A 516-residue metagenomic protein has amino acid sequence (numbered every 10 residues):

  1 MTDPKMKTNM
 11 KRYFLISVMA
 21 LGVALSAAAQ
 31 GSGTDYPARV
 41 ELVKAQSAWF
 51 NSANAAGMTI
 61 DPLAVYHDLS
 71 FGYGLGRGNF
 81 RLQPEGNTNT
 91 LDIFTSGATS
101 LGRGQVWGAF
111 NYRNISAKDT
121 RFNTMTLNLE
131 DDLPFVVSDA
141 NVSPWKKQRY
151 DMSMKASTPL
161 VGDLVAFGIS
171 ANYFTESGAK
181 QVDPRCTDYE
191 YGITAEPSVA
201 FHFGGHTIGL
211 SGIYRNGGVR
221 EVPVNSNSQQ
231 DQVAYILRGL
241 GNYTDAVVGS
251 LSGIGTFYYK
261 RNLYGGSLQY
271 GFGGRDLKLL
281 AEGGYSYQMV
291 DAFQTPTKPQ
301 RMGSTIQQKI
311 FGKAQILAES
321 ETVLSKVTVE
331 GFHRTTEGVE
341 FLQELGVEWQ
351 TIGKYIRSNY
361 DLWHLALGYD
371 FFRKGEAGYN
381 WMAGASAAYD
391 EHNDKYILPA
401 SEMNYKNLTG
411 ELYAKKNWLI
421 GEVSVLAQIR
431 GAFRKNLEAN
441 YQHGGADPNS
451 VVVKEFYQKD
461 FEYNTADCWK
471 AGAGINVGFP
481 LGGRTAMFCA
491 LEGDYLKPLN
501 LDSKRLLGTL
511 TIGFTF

Functional and structural regions predicted by a protein language model:
L25-T120, L133: N-terminal, post-signal peptide beta-strand-biased segments of exported outer-membrane/organellar beta-barrel and other
S32, K504-F516: Outer-membrane beta-barrel "beta-signal"
L63-H67, G102-G108, D163-F167, G204-I208 (+7 more regions): Outer-envelope beta-barrel architecture signal
H67-L75, G108-N114, I169-T175, L210-N216 (+8 more regions): Transmembrane beta-barrel strands of outer-membrane/channel proteins
G78-P84, D119-M125, G178-C186, E221-N227 (+8 more regions): Outer-membrane beta-barrel translocator domains and adjoining extracellular loop/strand segments of Gram-negative
Q83-N89, S143-K146, R185-Y189, Q232 (+6 more regions): Replace "Gram-negative outer membrane beta-barrel proteins" with "bacterial and organellar outer membrane beta-barrel
I93-T99, M152-T158, A195-F201, G266-F272 (+7 more regions): Residues on the lipid-exposed face of transmembrane beta-strands in outer-membrane beta-barrel proteins
T244-A385: Long, internal scaffold/assembly segments composed of regular secondary structure
